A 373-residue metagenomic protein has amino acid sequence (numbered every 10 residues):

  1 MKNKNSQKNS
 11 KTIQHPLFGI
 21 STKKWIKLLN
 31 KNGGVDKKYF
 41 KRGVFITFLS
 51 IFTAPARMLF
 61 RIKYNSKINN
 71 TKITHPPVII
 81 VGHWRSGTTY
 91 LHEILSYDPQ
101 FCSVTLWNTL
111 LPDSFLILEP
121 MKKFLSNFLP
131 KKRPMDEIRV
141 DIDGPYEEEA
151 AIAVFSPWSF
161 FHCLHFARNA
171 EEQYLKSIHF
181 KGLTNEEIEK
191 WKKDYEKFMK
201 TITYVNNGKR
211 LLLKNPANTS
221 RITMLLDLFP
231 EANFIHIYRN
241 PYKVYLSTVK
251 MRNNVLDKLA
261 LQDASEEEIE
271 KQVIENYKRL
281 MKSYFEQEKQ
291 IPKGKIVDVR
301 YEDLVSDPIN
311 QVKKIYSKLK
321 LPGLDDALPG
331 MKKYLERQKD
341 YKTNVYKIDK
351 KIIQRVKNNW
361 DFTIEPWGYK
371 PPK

Functional and structural regions predicted by a protein language model:
M1-L59, K63, I68, L175-K181 (+3 more regions): PAPS-dependent sulfotransferases, especially Golgi type II membrane carbohydrate sulfotransferases
M58-I80, T109-D113, L118-M121: N-terminal signal-anchor transmembrane helix
I80-Y97: Glycine-rich phosphate-binding P-loop
V81-H83, L212-P216, Y301: Short His-Asn-centered micro-motif
Y97-W107: Post-Walker A helix-loop "phosphate-sensing" segment adjacent to the P-loop in P-loop NTPases
L110-L211: PAPS-dependent sulfation machinery
K214, L225-K250, I315: Conserved phosphate-donor/acceptor-positioning beta-strand/loop module used by diverse small-molecule
N218-I222, Y242-Y245, V305-P308: Flexible loop/turn segments at secondary-structure boundaries
